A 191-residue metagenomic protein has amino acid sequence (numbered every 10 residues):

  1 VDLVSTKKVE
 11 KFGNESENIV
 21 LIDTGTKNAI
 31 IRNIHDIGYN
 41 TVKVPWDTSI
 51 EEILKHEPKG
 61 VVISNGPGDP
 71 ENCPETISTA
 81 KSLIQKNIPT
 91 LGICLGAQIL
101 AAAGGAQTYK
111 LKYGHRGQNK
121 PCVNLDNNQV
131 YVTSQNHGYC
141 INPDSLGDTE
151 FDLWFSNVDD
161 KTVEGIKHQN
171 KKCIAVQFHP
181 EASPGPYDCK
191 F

Functional and structural regions predicted by a protein language model:
V1-E57, G68-P70, S78, E181-F191: RNA-binding accessory domains that recognize and position tRNA/RNA substrates
N18-D23, T133-S134, I174-F178: Active-site-proximal beta-strand elements of phosphoester/diester hydrolases
T41, T90, C173: Hydrophobic anchor at the start of a short beta-strand that flanks the dinucleotide cofactor-binding loop
G60, S64-V132, C140, G185-K190: Cysteine-nucleophile active-site neighborhood
C94, H137, H179: Active-site glycine-centered loops adjacent to acidic/histidine catalytic or metal-binding residues that shape
Q129-K171: Catalytic beta-strand/loop cores that center a nucleophilic Ser/Cys/Thr and support acyl-enzyme chemistry
V163-F191: A glycine-centered loop/beta-turn motif at secondary-structure junctions
